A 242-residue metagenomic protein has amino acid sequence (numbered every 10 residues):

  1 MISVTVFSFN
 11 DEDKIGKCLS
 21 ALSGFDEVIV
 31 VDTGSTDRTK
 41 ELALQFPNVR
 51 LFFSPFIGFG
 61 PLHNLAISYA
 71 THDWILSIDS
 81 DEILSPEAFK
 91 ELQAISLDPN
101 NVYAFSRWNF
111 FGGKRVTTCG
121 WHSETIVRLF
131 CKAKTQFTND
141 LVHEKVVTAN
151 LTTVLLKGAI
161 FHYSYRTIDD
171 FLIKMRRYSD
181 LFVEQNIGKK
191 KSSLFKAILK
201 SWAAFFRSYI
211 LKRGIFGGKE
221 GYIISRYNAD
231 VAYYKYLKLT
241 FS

Functional and structural regions predicted by a protein language model:
M1-S3: Extreme N-terminal starter segment of soluble prokaryotic enzymes
T5-G24: Short, well-formed alpha-helical segments that are part of the catalytic scaffolds of diverse glycosyltransferases
F7, F25-G34, F52, S80: Short beta-strand/loop segment that forms part of the nucleotide-sugar
K14-G16, D37-Q45, E87-A88: Acidic helix N-cap motif at the loop->helix transition within catalytic regions of sugar-transfer enzymes
A21, D32-L42, D79: A conserved acidic beta->alpha catalytic loop
T33, S54-F56, H72, D79-E82 (+2 more regions): Short acidic donor-binding/metal-coordinating loop in glycosyltransferase active sites
K40-Y69: Conserved donor nucleotide-binding strand/loop of the catalytic core
G60-I67, W74, S85-S242: Catalytic-site signature of metal-activated, phosphate-bearing donor transferases, centered on the GT-A/GT-A-like
